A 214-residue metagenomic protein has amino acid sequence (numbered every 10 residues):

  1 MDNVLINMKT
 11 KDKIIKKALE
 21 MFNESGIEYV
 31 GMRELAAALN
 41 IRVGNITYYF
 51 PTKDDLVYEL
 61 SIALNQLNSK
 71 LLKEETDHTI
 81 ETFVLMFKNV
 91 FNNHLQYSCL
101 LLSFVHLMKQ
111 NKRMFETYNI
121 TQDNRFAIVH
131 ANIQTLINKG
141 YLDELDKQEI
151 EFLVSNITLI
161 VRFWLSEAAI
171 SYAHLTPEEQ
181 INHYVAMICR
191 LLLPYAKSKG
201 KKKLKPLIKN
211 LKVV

Functional and structural regions predicted by a protein language model:
M1-I6: Short, intrinsically disordered or compositionally biased N-terminal tails of bacterial proteins
T10-K17, L153: N-terminal positioning helix adjacent to the helix-turn-helix/winged-helix DNA-binding module
K13, M21-D55, E59: Helix-turn-helix
I62-N68: Short, basic, alpha-helical segments at the C-terminal edge of helix-turn-helix-like DNA-binding modules
L72-E75, L101, V105-M108, G140 (+1 more regions): Secondary-structure edge/capping motif, primarily at the C-terminal ends of alpha-helices and the immediately following
L72-L100: Hydrophobic alpha-helical connector segments
R113-K139, E149-S166, N182-P194: Amphipathic alpha-helical packing segments from all-alpha helical-bundle domains
S166, I170-V214: C-terminal peripheral helix-coil segments that are non-catalytic and often amphipathic
